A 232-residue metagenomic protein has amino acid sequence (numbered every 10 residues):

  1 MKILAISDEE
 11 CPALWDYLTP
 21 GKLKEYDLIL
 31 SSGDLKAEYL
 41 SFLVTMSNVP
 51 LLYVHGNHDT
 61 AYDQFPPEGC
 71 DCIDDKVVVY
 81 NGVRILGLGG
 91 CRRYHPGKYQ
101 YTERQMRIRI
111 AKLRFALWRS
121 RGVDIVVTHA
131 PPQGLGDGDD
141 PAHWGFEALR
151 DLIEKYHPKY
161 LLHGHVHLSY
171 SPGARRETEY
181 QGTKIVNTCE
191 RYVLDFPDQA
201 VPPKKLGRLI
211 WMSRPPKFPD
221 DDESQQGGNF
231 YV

Functional and structural regions predicted by a protein language model:
M1-M46, R114, W118-G122, K217 (+1 more regions): N-terminal active-site segment of His-dependent metallophosphoesterases
A5-L14, H55-W144, A148, E190 (+1 more regions): Conserved catalytic scaffold of divalent metal-dependent phosphoesterases
A5-S7, L28-D34, L52-N57, I73 (+4 more regions): Active-site neighborhood of phospho(di)ester-bond hydrolases with catalytic His/Asp-centered motifs
I6, W15, Q64, V77-N81 (+3 more regions): Binuclear metal-dependent phosphoesterase catalytic core
E10-L14, L35-S41, N57-D63, R93-G97 (+3 more regions): Active-site environment of divalent metal-dependent phosphoester hydrolases
Y26-D27, S47-N48, G69-C70, V123 (+1 more regions): Short, well-ordered alpha-helix to beta-strand connector turns
M46, A148-K155: Catalytic-core regions built around general acid/base machinery
